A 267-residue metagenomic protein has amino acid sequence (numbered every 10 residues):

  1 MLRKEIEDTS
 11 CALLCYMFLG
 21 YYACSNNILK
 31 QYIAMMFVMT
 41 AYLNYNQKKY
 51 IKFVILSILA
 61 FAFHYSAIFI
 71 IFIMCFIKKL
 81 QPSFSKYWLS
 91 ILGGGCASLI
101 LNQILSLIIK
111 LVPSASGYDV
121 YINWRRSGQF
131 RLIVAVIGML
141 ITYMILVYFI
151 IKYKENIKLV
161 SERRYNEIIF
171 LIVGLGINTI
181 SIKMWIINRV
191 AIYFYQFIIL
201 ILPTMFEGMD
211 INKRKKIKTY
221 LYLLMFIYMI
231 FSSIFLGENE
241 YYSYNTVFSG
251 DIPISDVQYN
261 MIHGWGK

Functional and structural regions predicted by a protein language model:
M1-E7, Y45, F206: Transmembrane-helix signature of membrane-embedded glycosylation machinery that interfaces with polyprenol carriers
L2-L19: Transmembrane-helix signature of polytopic, membrane-embedded enzymes that assemble or transfer cell-envelope glycans
G20-C24, K52-F76, L175-N178: Membrane-interface alpha helices of multi-pass inner-membrane proteins
N26-Y32: Short acidic/glycine- and proline-prone juxtamembrane loop motifs at membrane-interface regions of multi-pass membrane
V38-I51: Membrane-interface transmembrane helices that cradle and orient dolichyl/undecaprenyl
M74-F194, F235-Q258: Alpha-helical transmembrane segments and terminal signal-anchor/GPI-anchor hydrophobic tails, characterized by long
W88-G93, D210-F231: Signature aromatic-anchored transmembrane alpha helix within multi-pass, membrane-resident enzymes that catalyze glycan
I192-K216: Hydrophobic transmembrane alpha-helices and their immediate junctions
